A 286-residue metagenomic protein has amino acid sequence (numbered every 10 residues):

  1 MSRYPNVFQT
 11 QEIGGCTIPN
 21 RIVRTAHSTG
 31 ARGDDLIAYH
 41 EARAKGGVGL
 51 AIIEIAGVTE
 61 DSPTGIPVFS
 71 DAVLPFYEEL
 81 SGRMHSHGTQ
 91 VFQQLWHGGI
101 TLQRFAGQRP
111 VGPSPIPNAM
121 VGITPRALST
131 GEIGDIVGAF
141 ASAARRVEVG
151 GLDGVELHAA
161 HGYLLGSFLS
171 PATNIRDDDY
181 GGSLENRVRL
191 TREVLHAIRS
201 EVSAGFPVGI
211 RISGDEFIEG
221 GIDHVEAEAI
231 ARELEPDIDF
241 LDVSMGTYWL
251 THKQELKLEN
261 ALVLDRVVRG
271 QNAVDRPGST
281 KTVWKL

Functional and structural regions predicted by a protein language model:
M1-L286: Flavin-dependent oxidoreductase catalytic cores
